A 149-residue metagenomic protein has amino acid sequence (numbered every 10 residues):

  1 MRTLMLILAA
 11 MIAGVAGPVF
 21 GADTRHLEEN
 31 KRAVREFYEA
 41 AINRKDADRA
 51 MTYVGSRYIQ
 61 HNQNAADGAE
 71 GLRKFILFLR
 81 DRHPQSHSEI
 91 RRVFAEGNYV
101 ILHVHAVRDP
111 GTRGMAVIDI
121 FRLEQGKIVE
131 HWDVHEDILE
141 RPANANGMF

Functional and structural regions predicted by a protein language model:
M5-V15: Bacterial N-terminal signal peptides
P18-F149: C-terminal and inter-domain tail/linker signature
